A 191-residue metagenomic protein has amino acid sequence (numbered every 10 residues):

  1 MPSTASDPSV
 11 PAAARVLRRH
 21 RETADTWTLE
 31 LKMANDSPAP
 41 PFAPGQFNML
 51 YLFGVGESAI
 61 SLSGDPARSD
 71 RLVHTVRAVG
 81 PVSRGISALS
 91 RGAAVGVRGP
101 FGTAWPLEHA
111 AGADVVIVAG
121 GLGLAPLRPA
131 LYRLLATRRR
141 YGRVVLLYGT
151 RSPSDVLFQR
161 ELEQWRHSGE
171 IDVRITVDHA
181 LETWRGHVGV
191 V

Functional and structural regions predicted by a protein language model:
P2-A93, T150-S152, T176-H179: Ferredoxin-reductase
P81-V191: FNR/FR-type flavoprotein reductase catalytic core
